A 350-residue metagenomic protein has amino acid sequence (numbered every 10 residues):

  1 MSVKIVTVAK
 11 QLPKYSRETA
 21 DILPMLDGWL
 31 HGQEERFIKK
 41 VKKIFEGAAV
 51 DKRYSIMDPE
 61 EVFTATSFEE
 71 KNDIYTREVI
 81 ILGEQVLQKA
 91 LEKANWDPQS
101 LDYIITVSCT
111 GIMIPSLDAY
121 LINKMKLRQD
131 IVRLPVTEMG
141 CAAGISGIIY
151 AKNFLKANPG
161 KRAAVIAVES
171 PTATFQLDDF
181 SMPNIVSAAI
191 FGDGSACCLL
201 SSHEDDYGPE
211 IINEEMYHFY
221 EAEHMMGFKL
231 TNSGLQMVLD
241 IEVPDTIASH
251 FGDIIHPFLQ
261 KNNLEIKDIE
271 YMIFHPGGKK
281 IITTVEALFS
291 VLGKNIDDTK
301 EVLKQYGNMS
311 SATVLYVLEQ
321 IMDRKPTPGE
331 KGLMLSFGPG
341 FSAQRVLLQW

Functional and structural regions predicted by a protein language model:
M1-R77, P171, L177-D245, S249 (+3 more regions): Condensing-enzyme catalytic core mediating Claisen C-C bond formation in acyl metabolism
M1-V3, P98-D102, Q129-V132, N158-A163 (+6 more regions): Short coil/turn connectors at secondary-structure junctions
V6-A9, V107, T137, R162-E169 (+2 more regions): Short beta-strand segments
S16-R17, P115-A119, S146-I149, T174-D179 (+2 more regions): Short acidic, glycine/serine/threonine-rich loops at helix termini
I44, V50-L127, E138, I266-I282: Conserved beta-ketoacyl condensing-enzyme motif
V50, V79-A94, S195, T246-K261 (+1 more regions): Short, well-ordered amphipathic alpha-helical segments that serve as non-catalytic structural scaffolds within diverse
E84, T110, N123, R128-D130 (+4 more regions): Claisen-condensing/thiolase-fold acyl-transfer catalytic domains that form or cleave C-C bonds in fatty acid
M113-L127, I166-L177, H224-F228, I282-I296: Acidic-glycine-rich active-site phosphate/pyrophosphate-binding loop
